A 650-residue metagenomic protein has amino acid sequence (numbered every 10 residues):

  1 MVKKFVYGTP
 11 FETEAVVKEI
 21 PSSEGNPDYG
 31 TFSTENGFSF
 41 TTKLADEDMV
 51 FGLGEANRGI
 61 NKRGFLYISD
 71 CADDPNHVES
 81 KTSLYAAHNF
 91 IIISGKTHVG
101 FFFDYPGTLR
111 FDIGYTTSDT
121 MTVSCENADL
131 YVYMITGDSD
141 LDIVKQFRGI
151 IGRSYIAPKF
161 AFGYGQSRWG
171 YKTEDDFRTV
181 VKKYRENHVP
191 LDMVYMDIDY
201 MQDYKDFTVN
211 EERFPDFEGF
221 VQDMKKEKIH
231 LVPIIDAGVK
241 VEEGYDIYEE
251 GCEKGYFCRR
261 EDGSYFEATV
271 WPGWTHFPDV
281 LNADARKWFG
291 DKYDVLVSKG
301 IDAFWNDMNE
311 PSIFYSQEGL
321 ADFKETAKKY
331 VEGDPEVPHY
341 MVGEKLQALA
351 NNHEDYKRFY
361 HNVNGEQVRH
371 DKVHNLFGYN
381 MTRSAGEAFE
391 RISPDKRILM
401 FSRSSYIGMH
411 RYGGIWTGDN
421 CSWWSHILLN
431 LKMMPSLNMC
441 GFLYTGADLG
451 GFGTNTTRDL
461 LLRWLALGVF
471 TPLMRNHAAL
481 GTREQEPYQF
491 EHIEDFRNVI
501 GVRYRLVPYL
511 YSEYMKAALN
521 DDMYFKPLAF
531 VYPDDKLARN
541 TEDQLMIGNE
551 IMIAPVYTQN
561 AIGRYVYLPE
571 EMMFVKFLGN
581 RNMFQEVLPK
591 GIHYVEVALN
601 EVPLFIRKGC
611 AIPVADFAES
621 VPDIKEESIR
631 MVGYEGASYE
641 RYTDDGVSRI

Functional and structural regions predicted by a protein language model:
M1-P158, R168-G170, E174, V181-E186 (+4 more regions): Catalytic and substrate-binding clefts that recognize carbohydrates or anionic sugar/phosphate headgroups
V17, R63, V78, L376-F377 (+5 more regions): Catalytic core of carbohydrate-active enzymes
T42-L44, L53, S94, F102-Y105 (+12 more regions): Glycine-rich, histidine-containing beta strand-loop boundary motifs that form or position
F65-C71, L84-A87, R178, R286 (+3 more regions): Short, hydrophobic/amphipathic alpha-helical packing segments that form internal helix faces or helix-helix interfaces
Y85-N89, K96-H98, P106, D129 (+9 more regions): Extracellular structured ligand-interaction cores
F90, F147, Y184, M224 (+5 more regions): A residue-level signal for conserved active-site and pocket-lining positions in enzyme catalytic cores
I150-S167, S264-F277: N-terminal small/glycine-rich loop or linker at the start of catalytic domains across soluble metabolic enzymes
P190-F496, V531-Y532: Aromatic- and carboxylate-enriched substrate-binding clefts and catalytic-loop regions of carbohydrate-active enzymes
